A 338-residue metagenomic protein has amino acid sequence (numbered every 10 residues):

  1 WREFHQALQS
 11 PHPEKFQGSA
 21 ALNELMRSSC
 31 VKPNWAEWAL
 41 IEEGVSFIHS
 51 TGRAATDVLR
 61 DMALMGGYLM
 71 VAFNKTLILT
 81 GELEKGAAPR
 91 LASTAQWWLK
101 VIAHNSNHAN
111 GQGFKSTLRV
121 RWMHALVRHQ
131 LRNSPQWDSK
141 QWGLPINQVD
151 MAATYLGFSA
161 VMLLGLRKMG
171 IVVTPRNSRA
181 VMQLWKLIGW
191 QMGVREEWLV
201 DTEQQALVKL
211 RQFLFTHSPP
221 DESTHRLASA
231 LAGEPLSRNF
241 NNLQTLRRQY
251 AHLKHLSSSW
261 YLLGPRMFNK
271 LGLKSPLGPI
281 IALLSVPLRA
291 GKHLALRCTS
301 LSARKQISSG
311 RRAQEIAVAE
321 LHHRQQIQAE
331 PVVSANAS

Functional and structural regions predicted by a protein language model:
W1-Y155, S159-S338: Mature, function-bearing regions of proteins
